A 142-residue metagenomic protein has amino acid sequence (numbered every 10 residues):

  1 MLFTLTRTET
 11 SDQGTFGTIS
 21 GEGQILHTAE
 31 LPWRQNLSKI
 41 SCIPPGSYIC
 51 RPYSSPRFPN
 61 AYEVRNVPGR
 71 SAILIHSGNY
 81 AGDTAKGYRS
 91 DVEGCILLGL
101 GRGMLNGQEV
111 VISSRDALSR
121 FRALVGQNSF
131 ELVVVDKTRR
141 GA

Functional and structural regions predicted by a protein language model:
M1-F130, V135-A142: Cell wall/extracellular polymer interaction/catalysis modules
